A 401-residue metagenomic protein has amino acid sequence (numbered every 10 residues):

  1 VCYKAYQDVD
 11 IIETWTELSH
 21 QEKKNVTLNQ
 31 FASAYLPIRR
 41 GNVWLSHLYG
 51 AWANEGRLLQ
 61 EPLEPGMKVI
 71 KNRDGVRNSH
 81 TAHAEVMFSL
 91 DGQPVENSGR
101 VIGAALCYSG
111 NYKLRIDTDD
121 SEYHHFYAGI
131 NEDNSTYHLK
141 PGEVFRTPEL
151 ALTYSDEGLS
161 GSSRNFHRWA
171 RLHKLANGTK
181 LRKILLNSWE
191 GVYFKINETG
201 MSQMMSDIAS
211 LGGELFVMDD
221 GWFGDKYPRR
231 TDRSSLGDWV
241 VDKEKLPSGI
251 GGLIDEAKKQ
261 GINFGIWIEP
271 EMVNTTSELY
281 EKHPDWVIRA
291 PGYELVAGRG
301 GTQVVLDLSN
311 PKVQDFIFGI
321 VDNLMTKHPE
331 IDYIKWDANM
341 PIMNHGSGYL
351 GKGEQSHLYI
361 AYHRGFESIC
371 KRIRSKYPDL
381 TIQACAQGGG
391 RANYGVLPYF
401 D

Functional and structural regions predicted by a protein language model:
V1-D117, D133-S135: Polysaccharide-binding surfaces and accessory modules of carbohydrate-active proteins
Q21, F31-S33, G221-F223, E269-E271 (+2 more regions): An acidic- and aromatic-residue-enriched active-site/binding cleft used to recognize and process polar
T27, R146, L211-G212, V217 (+2 more regions): Short loop/turn motifs at secondary-structure junctions
F88-R115, Y154-L175, I184-N187, G213-D220 (+3 more regions): Glycine-rich, aromatic-flanked loop segments that form ligand/cofactor-binding clefts across common enzyme folds
D120-K140, D379: Short acidic, Pro/Gly- and aromatic-enriched capping/linker segments at domain boundaries
Y137-D156: Short Pro-Gly-centered flexible turn/kink motifs
S188-E281, K312-G319, A361-S368: Aromatic- and glycine-enriched glycan-recognition loops and surfaces that form the carbohydrate-binding subsites
D242-G249, K259, E281-D401: Active-site neighborhood of glycoside hydrolase catalytic domains
